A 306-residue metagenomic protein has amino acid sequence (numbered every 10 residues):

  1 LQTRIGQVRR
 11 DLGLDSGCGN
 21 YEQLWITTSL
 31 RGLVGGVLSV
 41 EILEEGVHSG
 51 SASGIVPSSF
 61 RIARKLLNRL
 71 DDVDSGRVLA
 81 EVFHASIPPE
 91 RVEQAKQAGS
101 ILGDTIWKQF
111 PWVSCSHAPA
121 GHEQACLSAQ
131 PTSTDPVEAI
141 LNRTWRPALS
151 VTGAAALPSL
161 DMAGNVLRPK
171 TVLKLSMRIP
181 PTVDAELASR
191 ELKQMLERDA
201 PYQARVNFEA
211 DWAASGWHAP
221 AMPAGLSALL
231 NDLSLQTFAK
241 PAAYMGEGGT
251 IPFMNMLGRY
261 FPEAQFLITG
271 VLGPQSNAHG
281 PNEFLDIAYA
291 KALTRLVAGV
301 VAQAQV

Functional and structural regions predicted by a protein language model:
L1-Q130, L141-P147, Y260, N282-A290: Fold-level recognition of mixed alpha/beta catalytic cores in primary-metabolism enzymes, strongest
S39-E41, G46-H48, A63, W145 (+3 more regions): Zn-dependent metallopeptidase/amidohydrolase metal-coordination segment
L43, N68-G76, E197, P201 (+3 more regions): Generic secondary-structure signature for well-ordered alpha-helical cores
L79-Q94, P131-T134, L157, D211-A213 (+1 more regions): A glycine-rich phosphate-binding loop feature that marks nucleotide/adenosyl-phosphate handling sites
E90-A98, W217-L226, N255-Y260: Short glycine/threonine-rich loop-to-helix capping motif typified by GTGT followed within a few residues by an Asp-Pro
S133, E138-P169, S176: A structural supersecondary motif
M177-P180, N207-P223: A short beta-alpha structural unit
A188-E197: Short amphipathic alpha-helices in soluble, non-transmembrane regions that often serve as interface/regulatory elements
